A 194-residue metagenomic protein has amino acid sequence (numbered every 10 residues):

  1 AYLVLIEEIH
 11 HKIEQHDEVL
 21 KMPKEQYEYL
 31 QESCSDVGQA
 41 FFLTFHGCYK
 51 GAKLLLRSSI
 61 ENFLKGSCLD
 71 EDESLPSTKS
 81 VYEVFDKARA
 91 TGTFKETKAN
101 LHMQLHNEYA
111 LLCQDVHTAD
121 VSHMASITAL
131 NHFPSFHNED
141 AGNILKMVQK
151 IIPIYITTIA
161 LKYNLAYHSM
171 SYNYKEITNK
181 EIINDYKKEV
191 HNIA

Functional and structural regions predicted by a protein language model:
A1-L20, P76-A194: Long, charged low-complexity segments
E8-T44: Long, hydrophobic/aromatic-enriched structural stretches that serve as scaffold segments
Q15-K21, L64-E73: Short low-complexity stretches enriched in small and charged residues
Q26, V37, L56, L105-Y109: Short runs of predominantly hydrophobic/aromatic residues within well-ordered alpha helices that form helix-helix
L30-E71: Short, hydrophobic, well-ordered secondary-structure elements
